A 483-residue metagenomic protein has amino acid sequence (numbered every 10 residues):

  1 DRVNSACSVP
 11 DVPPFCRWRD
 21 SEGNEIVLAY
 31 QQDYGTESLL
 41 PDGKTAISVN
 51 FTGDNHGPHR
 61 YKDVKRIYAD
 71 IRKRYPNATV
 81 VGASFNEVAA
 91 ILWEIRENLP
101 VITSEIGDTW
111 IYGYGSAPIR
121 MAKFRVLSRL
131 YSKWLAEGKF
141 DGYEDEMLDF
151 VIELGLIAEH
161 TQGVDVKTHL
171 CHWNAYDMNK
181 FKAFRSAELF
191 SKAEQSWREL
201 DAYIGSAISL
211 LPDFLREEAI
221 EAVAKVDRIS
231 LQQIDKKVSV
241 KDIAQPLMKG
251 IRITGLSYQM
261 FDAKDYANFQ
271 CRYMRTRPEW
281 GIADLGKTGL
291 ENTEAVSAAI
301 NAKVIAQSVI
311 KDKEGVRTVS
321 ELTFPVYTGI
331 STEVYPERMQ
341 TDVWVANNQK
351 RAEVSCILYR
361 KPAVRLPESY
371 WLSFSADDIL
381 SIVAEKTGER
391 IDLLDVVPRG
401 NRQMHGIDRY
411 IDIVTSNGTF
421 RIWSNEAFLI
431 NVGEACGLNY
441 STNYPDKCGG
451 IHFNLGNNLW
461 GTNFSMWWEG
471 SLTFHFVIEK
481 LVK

Functional and structural regions predicted by a protein language model:
N4-S5, N348: Catalytic alpha-helical scaffold of carbohydrate-active enzymes acting on polysaccharides/glycoconjugates
A6-A224, E385-K483: Active-site and substrate-binding clefts of carbohydrate-active enzymes
N24, Y335-E337, D378-L380: Short acidic/polar mixed-charge low-complexity motifs
L148, L156-L358, W468-L472: Catalytic and substrate-binding regions of extracellular carbohydrate-active enzymes, especially polysaccharide lyases
K236, E314-V316, N348-A352, Y370 (+5 more regions): Beta-strand-connecting loop/turn residues
L322-T328, V343-N347, L358-P362, A376-D378 (+2 more regions): Beta-strand elements of well-folded, non-transmembrane domains
N348-D392, K483: Acidic (Asp/Glu-rich), glycine- and aromatic
